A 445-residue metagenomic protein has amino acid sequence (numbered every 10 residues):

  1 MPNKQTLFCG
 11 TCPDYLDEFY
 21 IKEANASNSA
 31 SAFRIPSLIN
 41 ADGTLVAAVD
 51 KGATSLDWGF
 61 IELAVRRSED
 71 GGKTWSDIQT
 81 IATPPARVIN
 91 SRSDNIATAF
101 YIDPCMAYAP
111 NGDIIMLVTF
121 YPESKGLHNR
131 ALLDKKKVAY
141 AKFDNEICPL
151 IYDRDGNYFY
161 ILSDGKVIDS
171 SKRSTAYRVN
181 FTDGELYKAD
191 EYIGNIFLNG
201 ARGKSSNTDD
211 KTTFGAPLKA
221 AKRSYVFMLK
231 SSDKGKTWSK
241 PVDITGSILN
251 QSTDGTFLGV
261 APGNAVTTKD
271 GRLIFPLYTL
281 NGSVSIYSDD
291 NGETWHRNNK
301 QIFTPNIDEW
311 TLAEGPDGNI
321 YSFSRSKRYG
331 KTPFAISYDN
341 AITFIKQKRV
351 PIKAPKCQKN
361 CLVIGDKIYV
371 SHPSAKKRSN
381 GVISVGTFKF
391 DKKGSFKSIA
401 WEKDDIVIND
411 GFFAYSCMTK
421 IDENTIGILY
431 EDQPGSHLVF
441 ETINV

Functional and structural regions predicted by a protein language model:
M1-V445: Asp-box/BNR beta-propeller blade signature and adjacent active/binding-site loops in extracellular glycan-interacting
